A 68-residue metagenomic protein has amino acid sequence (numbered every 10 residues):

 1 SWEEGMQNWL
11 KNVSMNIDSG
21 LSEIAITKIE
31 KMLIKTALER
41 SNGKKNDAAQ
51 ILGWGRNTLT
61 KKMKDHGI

Functional and structural regions predicted by a protein language model:
E4-I68: Bacterial C-terminal helix-turn-helix
